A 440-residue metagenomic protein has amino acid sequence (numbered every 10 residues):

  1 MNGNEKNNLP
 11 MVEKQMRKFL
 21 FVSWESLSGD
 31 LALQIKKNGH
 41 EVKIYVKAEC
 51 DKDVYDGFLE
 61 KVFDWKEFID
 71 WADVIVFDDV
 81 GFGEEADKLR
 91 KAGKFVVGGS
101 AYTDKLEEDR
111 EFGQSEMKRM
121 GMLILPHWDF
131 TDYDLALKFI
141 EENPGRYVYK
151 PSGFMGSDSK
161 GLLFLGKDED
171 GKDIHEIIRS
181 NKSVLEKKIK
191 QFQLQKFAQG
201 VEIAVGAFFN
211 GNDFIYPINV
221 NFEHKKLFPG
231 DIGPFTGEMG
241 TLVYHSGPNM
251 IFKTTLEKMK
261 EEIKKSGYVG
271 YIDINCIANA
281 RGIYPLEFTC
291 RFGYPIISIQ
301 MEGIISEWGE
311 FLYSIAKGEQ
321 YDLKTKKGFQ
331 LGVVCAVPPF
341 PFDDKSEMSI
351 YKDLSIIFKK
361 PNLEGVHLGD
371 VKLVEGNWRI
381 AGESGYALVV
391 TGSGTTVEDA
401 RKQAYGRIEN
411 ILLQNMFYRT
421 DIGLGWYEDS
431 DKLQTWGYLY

Functional and structural regions predicted by a protein language model:
N8-Y102: ATP-binding N-terminal substructure of ATP-dependent carboxylate-amine bond-forming enzymes
G99-G166, S180: A conserved helix-loop-beta module that forms one wall/lid of the active-site cleft in ATP-utilizing catalytic domains
K160-P295: Internal nucleotide-binding/catalytic subdomain
L185-E186, G406-I422: Short arginine-rich
T241-Y244, V333, Y386-G394: Short, well-ordered beta-strand elements within core beta-sheets of diverse protein domains
K253-K264, Y268-I272, T289-L363, E375: Active-site "cap" helix and flanking loop/linker of ATP-utilizing ligase/carboxylase catalytic domains
I422-Y440: A cross-kingdom feature marking charged/low-complexity
